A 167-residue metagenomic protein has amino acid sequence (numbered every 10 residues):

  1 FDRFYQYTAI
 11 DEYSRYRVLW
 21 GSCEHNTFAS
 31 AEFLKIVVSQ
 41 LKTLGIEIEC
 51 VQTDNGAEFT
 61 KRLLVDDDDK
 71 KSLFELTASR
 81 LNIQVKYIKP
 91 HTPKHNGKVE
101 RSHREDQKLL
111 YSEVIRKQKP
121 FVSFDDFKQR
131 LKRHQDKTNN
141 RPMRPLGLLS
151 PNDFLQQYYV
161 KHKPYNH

Functional and structural regions predicted by a protein language model:
F1-T27, T77, D106: Short conserved beta-strand segments at catalytic cores or DNA/RNA-binding microdomains of nucleic-acid binding
D2, W20-E47: Active-site beta-loop-alpha junctions of metal-dependent nucleic acid enzymes, especially the RNase H-like/DDE
A9, R15, L34, V51-D54 (+7 more regions): Mobile genetic element proteins and their domesticated derivatives, centered on retroelements and DNA transposons
Y16-W20, K86-I88, S112: Short small-residue beta-strand/loop micro-motif enriched in glycine and branched aliphatics
V37, L73-F74, H134: Residues within well-ordered alpha-helices
L44-D66, H91, L149-P151: Acidic/histidine-rich, metal-coordinating catalytic segments
Q52-T53, D67-K98, I115-F121: RNase H-like polynucleotidyl transferase catalytic core
L81-I83, R104-H167: C-terminal domain-tail junction helix/linker
